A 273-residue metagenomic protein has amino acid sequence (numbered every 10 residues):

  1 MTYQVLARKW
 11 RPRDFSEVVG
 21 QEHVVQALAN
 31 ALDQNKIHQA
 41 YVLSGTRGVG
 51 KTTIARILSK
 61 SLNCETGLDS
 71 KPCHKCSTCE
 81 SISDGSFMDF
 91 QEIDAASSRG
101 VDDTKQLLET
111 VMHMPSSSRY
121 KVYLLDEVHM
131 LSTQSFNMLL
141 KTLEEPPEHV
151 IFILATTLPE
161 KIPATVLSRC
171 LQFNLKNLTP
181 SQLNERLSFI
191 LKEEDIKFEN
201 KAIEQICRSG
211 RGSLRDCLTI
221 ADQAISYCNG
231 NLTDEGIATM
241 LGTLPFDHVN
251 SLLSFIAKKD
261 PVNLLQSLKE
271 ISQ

Functional and structural regions predicted by a protein language model:
M1-Q172, Q182: P-loop/Walker A NTP-binding region and its immediately flanking N-terminal helices in P-loop NTPase folds
S81-M88, D103-Q106, R119, A155 (+1 more regions): Extended, largely alpha-helical regulatory/partner-binding modules appended to the mid-to-C-terminal parts
